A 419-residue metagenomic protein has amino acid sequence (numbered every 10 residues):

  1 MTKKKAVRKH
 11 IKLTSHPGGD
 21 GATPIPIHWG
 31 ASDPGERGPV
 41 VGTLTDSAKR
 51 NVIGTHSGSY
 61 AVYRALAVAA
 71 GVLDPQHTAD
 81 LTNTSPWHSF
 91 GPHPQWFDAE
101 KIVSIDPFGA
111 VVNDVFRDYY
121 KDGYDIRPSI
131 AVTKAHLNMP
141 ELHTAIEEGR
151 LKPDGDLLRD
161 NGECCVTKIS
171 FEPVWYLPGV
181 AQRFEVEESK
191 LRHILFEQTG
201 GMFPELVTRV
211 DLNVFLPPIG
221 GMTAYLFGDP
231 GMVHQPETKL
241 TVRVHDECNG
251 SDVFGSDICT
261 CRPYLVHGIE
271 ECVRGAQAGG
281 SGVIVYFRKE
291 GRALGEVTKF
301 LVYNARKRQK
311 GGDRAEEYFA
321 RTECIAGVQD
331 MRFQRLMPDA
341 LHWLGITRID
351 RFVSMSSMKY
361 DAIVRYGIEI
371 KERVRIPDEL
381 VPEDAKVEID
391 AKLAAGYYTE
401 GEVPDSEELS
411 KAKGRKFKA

Functional and structural regions predicted by a protein language model:
M1-A419: Catalytic domains of riboflavin
